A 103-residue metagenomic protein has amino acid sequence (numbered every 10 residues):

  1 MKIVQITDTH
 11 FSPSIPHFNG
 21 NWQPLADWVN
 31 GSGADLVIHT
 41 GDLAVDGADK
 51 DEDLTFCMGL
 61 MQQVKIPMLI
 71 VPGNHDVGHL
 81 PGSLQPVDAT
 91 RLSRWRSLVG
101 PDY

Functional and structural regions predicted by a protein language model:
M1-F56, L60, G100-D102: N-terminal active-site segment of His-dependent metallophosphoesterases
E52-Y103: Extended active-site neighborhood of metal-dependent phosphoesterases/phosphodiesterases
